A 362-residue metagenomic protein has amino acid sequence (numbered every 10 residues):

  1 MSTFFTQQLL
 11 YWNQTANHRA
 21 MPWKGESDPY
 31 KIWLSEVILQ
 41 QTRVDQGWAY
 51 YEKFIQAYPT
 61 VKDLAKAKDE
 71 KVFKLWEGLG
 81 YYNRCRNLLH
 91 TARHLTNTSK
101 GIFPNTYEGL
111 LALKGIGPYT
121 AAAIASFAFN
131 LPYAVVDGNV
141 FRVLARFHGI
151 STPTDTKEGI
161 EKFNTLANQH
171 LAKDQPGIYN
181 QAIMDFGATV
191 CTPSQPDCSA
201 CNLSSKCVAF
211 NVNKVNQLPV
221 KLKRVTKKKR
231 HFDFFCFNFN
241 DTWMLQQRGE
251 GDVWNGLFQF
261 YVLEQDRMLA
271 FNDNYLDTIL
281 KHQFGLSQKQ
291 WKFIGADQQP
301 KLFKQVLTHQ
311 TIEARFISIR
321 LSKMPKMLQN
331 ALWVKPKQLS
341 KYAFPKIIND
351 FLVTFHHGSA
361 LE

Functional and structural regions predicted by a protein language model:
M1-A20, K24-G25, A188-E362: Intrinsically disordered, low-complexity, charged terminal extensions of DNA damage-control enzymes
T3-S199, L203-N216, F284-G285, K289: Catalytic cores of DNA base-excision repair glycosylases
